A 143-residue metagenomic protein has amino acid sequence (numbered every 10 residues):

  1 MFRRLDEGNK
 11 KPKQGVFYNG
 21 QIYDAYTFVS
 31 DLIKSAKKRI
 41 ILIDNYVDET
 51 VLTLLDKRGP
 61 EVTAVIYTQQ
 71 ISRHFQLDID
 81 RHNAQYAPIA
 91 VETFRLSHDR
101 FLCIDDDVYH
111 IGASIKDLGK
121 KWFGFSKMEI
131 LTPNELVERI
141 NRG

Functional and structural regions predicted by a protein language model:
M1-Y26, S35, Y46-G143: PLD/PLD-like phosphodiesterase catalytic module centered on the HKD motif
I40: Catalytic histidine site
